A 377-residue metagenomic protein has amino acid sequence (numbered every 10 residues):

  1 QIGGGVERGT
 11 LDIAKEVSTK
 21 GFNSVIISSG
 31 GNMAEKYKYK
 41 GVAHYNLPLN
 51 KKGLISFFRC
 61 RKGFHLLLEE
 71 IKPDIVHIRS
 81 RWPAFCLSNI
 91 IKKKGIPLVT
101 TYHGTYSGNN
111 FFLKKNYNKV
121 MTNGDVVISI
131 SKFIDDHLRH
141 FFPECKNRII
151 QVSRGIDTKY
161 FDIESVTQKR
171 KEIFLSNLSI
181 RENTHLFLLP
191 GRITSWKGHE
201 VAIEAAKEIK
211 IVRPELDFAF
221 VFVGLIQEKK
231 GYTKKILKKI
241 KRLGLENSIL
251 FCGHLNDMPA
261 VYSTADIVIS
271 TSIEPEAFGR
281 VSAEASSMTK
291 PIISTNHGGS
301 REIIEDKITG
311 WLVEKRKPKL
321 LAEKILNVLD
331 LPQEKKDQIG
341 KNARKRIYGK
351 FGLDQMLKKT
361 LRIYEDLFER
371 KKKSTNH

Functional and structural regions predicted by a protein language model:
Q1-T10, K15-S56, D135, R139-F141: N-terminal strand-loop element at the rim of the active site of nucleotide-sugar-dependent glycosyltransferases
G4-D12, H185-E208, F220, K234 (+3 more regions): A conserved mid-protein helix/loop that constitutes part of the nucleotide-sugar donor-binding site
I78-A84, Y102: Short His-centered aromatic/hydrophobic patch
F133, G155: Carbohydrate-associated surface elements
I173, L320, N327, E334-K350 (+1 more regions): A short, well-ordered alpha-helix in the C-terminal region of glycosyltransferases
E228-T233, E246-L255, V261, W311-L312: Active-site donor-binding acidic/aromatic loop of nucleotide-activated sugar and phosphosugar transferases involved
P291-S294, I304: Short hydrophobic beta-strand element within catalytic cores of glycosyltransferases and related nucleotide-activated
D306-K307, W311-P318, N327-Q333: Conserved acidic donor-binding segment of nucleotide-sugar-dependent glycosyltransferases
